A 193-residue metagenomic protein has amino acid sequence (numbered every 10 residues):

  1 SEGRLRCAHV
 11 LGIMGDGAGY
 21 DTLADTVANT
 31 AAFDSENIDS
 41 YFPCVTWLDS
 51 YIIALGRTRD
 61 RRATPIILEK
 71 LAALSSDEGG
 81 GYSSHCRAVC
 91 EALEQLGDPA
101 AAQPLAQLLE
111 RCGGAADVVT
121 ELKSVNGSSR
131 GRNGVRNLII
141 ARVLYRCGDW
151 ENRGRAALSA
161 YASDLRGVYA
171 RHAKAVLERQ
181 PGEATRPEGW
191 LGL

Functional and structural regions predicted by a protein language model:
S1, D16-N37, D60-S75, D98-V125 (+2 more regions): Amphipathic alpha-helical scaffolding segments comprising HEAT/armadillo-like alpha-solenoid repeats
E2-G17, D25, E36-D60, D77-D98 (+3 more regions): Structural detector for internal amphipathic alpha-helices that build alpha-solenoid repeat scaffolds
L165: Glycine-/small-residue-rich active-site loops that bind phosphorylated ligands and cofactors
